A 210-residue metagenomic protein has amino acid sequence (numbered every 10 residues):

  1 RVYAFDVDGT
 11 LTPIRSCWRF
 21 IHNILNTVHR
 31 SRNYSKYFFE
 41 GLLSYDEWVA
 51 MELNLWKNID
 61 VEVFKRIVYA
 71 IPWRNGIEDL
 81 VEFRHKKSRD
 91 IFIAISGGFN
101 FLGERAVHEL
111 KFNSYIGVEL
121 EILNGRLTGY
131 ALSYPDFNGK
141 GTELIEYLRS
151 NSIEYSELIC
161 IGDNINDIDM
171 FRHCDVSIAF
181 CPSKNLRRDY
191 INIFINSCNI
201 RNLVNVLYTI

Functional and structural regions predicted by a protein language model:
R1-D46, A50: Active-site neighborhood of HAD-like aspartate-dependent phosphohydrolases
V2, Y69-I210: C-terminal cap/substrate-recognition subdomain and adjoining C-terminal extension of metal-dependent phosphatase-like
A4-L11, N33-E40, K57-D60, G97-R105 (+1 more regions): Short, mixed-charge, low-aromatic patches
I14-R15, L43-W48, V63-A70, A131-Y134 (+1 more regions): Short acidic/polar alpha-helix capping motifs at helix-coil junctions
I24, Y34-Y37, M51, L55 (+3 more regions): Residues that form generic nucleotide/phosphate-binding pockets
L25, W56-I59, L110-K111, N151: A broad structural signal for alpha-helix termini and local helix breaks/kinks
H29-S35, V61-F64, Y155: Short, surface-exposed acidic
E47-D79: Metal-dependent phosphoesterase signature
